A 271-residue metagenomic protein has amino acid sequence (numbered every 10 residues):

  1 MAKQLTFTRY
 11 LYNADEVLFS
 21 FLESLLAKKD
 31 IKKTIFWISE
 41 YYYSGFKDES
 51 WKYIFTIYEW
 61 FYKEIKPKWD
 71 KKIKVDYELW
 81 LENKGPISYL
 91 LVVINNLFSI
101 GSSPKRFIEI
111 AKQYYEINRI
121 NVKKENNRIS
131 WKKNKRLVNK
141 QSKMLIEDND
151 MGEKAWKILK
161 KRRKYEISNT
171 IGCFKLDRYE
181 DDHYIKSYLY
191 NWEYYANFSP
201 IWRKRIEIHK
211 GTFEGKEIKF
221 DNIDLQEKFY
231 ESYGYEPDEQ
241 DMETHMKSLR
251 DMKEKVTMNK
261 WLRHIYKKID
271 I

Functional and structural regions predicted by a protein language model:
M1-L5: Repeat-mediated protein-protein interaction surfaces in helical alpha-solenoids
Y10, D15, S20, K32-I271: C-terminal alpha-helical interaction modules of replication/initiation AAA+ assemblies
L25-L26: Hydrophobic/aromatic side-chain positions at a characteristic register within alpha-helices of tetratricopeptide repeats
